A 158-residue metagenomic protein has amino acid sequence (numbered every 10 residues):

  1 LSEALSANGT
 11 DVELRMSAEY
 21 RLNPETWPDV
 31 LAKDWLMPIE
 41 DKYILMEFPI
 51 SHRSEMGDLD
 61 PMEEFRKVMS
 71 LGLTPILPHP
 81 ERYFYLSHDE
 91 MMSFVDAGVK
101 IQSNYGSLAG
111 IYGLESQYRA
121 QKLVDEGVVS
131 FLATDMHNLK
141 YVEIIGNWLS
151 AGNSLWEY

Functional and structural regions predicted by a protein language model:
L1, W27, V142-L149: Metal-dependent catalytic neighborhoods of phosphoester/phosphodiester hydrolases
L1-K100: Extended substrate/RNA-proximal surfaces in nucleic-acid metabolism proteins
L22-N23, E81-L86, L108-I111, H137-V142: Active-site environment of divalent metal-dependent phosphoester hydrolases
K33-E40, Q121-V129: A polyampholytic, Gly/Pro-enriched intrinsically disordered region
V99-G110: His/Asp/Glu-enriched short active-site or ligand-binding loop at hydrolase and phosphoryl-transfer sites
I111-K122: Short loop-to-alpha-helix "cap/lid" segments that border enzyme active sites across diverse enzyme classes
E126-I144: Short acidic/histidine-rich active-site segments
L149-Y158: Mid-to-C-terminal alpha-helical segments outside catalytic/metal-binding sites
